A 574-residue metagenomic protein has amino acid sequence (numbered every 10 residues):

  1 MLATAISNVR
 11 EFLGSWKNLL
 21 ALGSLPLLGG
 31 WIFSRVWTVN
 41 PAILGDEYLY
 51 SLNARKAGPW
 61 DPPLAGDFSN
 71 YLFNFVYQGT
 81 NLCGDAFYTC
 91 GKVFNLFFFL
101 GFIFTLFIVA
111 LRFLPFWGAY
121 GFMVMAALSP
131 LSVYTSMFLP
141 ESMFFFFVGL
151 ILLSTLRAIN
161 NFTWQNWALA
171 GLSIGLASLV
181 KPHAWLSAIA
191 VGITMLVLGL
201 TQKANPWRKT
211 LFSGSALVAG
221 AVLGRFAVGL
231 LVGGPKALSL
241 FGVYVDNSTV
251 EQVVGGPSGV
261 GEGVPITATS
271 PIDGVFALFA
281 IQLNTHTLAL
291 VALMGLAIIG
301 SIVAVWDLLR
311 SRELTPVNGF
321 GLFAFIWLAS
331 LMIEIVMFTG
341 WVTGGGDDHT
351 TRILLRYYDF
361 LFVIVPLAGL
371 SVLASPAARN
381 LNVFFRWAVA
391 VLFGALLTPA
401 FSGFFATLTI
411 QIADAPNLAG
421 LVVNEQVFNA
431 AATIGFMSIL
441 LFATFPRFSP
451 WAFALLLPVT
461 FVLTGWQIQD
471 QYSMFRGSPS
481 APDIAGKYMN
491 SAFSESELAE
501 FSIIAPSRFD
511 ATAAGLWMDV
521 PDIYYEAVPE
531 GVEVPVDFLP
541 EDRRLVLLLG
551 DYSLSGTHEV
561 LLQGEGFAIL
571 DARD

Functional and structural regions predicted by a protein language model:
L2-F12, A158-N161, S187-A219, L296-T315: Perimembrane helix-loop-helix junctions
W31-S34, V39, L49, W207-D307 (+2 more regions): Membrane-lumen/periplasm interface segments of specific transmembrane helices in polyprenyl phosphate-linked
W37-N53, P63-G79, D85-C90, Y357 (+1 more regions): Extracytoplasmic catalytic/substrate-binding loops of multi-pass membrane glycan-assembly enzymes
G45, S136-F144, V180-H183: Short acidic/glycine- and proline-prone juxtamembrane loop motifs at membrane-interface regions of multi-pass membrane
Y71-F75, C83-F104, Y134, F138: Loop-to-helix entry region of an early transmembrane alpha helix in multi-pass inner-membrane enzymes
V93-F116, F146, L150, S154: Transmembrane-helix motifs of polytopic, lipid-linked glycan transferases
L111, I151-W167, G199-T201: Membrane-interface transmembrane helices that cradle and orient dolichyl/undecaprenyl
F122-M123, N166-K181, V191-I193, S215-L223 (+1 more regions): Membrane-interface alpha helices of multi-pass inner-membrane proteins
